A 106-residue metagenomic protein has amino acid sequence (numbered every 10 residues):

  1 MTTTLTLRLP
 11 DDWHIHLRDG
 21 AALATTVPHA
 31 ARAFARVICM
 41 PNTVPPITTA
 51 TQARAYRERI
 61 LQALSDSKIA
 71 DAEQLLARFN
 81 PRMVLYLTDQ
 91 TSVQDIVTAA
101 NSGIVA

Functional and structural regions predicted by a protein language model:
M1-P28: Replace "His-x-His-based motif
L5-R8, R32, S102-G103: Structured loop/turn residues at beta-strand edges in well-structured enzyme cores
W13, V27-Q52, L75-T88, I104-A106: Divalent metal-dependent hydrolysis catalytic cores, especially in the metallo-beta-lactamase
D19-A22, L87-T91: Short beta->alpha connector loops
A33, R59-A63, S102: Alpha-helical structural signal in soluble globular domains
T48-Y56, V93-Q94: Metal-dependent catalytic neighborhoods of phosphoester/phosphodiester hydrolases
R54-K68, A72-L76: Alpha-helix-loop-beta-strand connector modules within alpha/beta enzyme cores
T91-A106: Extended substrate/RNA-proximal surfaces in nucleic-acid metabolism proteins
